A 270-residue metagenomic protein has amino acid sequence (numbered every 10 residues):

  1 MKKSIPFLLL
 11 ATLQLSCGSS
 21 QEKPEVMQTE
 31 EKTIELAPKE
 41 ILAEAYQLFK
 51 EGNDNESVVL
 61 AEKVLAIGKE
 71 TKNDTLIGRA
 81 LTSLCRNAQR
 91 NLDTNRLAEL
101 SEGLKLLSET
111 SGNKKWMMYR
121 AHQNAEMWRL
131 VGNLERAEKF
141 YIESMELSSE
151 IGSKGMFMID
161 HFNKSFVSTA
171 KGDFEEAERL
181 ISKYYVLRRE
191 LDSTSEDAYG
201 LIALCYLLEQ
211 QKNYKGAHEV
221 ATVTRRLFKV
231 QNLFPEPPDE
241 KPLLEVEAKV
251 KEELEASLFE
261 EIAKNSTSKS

Functional and structural regions predicted by a protein language model:
L15-S16: C-terminal motif of bacterial Sec signal peptides marking the signal peptidase cleavage site
Q21-L36, H218-S270: C-terminal non-catalytic interaction modules
K32, K72, G112, G152 (+2 more regions): Structural signature of alpha-solenoid helical repeat scaffolds
E35-L36, T75, K115, G155 (+1 more regions): Residue signature of alpha-solenoid helical repeat architecture, marking inter-repeat boundaries and helix-start
P38-G52, G78-L92, W116-G132, I159-A170 (+2 more regions): Tandem amphipathic alpha-helical repeat scaffolds
E62-A66, E102-E109, I142-S153, S182-E190 (+1 more regions): Amphipathic alpha-helical segments of tetratricopeptide repeats
